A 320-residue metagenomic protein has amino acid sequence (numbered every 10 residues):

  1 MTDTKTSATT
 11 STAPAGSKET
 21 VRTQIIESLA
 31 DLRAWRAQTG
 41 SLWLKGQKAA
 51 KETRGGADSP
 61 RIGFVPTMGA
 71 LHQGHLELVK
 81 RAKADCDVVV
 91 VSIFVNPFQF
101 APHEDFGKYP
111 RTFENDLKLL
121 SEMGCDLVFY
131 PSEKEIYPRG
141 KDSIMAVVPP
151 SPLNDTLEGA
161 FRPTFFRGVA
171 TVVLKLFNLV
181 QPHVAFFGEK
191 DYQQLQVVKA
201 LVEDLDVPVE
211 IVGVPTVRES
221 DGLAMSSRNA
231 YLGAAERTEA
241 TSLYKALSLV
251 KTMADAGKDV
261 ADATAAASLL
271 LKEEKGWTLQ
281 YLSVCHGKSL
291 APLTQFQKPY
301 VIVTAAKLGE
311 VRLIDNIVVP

Functional and structural regions predicted by a protein language model:
T2-W277, S283-A291, I317-V318: Nucleotidyltransferase catalytic core that binds NTPs
T294-P299: A short, glycine/Asx- and small/polar-enriched loop/turn that sits immediately N-terminal to a beta-strand
V301, A305-K307, V311-P320: Generic C-terminus detector
